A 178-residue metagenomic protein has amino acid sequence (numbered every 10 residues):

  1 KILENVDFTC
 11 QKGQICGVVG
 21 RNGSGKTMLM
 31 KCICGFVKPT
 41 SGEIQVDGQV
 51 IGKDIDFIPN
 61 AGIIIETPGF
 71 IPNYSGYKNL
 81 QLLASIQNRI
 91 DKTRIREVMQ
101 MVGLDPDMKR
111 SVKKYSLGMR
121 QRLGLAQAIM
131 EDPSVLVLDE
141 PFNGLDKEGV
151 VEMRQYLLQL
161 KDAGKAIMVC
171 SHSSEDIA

Functional and structural regions predicted by a protein language model:
V19-R21: The feature captures the beta-strand-to-loop junction immediately N-terminal to the Walker
C34: Helix-to-loop junction immediately C-terminal to a conserved catalytic motif
G42-F57: Conserved ABC transporter NBD signature motif
Q81, K92-D107: Conserved ABC ATPase "signature" region
L125: Hydrophobic anchor residue at the start of the ABC signature
L136-E140: Catalytic Walker B motif of ABC-type/P-loop ATPase nucleotide-binding domains
